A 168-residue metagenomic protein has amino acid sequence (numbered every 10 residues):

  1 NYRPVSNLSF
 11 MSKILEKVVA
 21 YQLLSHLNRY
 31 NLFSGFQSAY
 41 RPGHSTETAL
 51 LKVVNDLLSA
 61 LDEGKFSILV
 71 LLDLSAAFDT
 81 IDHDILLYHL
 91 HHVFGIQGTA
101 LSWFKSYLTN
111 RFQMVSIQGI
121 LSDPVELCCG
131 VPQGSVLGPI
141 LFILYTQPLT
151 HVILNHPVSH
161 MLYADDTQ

Functional and structural regions predicted by a protein language model:
N1-P132: Conserved pre-catalytic core of RNA-dependent polymerases
V19-Q37, D62, P139-Q168: Active-site palm subdomain of RNA-directed nucleic acid polymerases
G134, G138: Short, conserved phosphate/pyrophosphate- and ester-handling motifs at nucleotide-, phospho-/glycolipid
